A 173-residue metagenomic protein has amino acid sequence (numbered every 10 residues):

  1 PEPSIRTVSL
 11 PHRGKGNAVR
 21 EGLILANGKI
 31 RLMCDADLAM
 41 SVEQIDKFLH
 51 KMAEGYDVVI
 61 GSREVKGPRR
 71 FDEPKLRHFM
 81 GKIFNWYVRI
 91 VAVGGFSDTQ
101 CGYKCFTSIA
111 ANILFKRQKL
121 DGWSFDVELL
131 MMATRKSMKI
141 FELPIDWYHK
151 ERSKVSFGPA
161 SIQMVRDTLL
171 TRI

Functional and structural regions predicted by a protein language model:
P1-V8: Acidic donor-binding segment of Leloir-type glycosyltransferases
L10-L25, I30, V42-W123, K150-I162 (+1 more regions): Acceptor/aglycone-binding surface of glycosyltransferases and processive sugar-polymer synthases
L38-A39: Acidic metal-phosphate-binding loop of nucleotide-sugar-dependent transferases
G95, R117-D121, L130-Y148: Catalytic donor-sugar/metal-binding loop of nucleotide-sugar-dependent glycosyltransferases
V127: Short alpha-helical elements of helix-turn-helix
D167-I173: C-terminal, non-catalytic tails of nucleotide-sugar-dependent glycosyltransferases
